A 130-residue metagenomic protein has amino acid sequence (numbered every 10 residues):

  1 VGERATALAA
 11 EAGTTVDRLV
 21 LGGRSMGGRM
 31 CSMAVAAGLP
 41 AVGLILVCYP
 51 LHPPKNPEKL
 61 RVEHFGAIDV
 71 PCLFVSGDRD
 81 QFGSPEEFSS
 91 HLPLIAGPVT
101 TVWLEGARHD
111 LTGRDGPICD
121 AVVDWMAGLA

Functional and structural regions predicted by a protein language model:
V1-A12: Alpha/beta-hydrolase active-site loop
R18-G23, V47: Short beta-strand immediately N-terminal to the catalytic nucleophile in serine-hydrolase-like folds
G23-C31: Gly/Ala-rich beta-loop-alpha elbow adjacent to hydrolase catalytic centers
P40-H52: A conserved short beta-strand
E58-R61, V70, S84-L92: Short alpha-helix in the alpha/beta-hydrolase fold that links the catalytic acid
I68-D69, F74-S76, D80: Short beta-strand/loop motif that positions the catalytic acidic residue of the alpha/beta-hydrolase fold
D78-G83, H109-D110: Acidic catalytic loop of the alpha/beta-hydrolase fold
A107-G116: Catalytic histidine-centered segment of alpha/beta-hydrolase-like enzymes
